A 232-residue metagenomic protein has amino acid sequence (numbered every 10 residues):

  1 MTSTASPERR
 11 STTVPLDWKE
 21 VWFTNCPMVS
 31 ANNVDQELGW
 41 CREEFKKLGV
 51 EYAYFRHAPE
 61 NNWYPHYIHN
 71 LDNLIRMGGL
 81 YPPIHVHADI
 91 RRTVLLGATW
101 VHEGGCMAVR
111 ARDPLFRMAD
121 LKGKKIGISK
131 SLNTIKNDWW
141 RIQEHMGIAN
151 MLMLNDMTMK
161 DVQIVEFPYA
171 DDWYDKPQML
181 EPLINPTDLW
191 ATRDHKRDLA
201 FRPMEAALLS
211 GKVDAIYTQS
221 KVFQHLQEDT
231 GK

Functional and structural regions predicted by a protein language model:
M1-S6: Small-molecule-sensing regulatory modules
P7-M159, Q163-P168, W173-D175, S220 (+1 more regions): Short, glycine-/small- and polar/acidic-enriched structural segments that line small-molecule recognition paths
D172-K232: Pocket-lining segment of extracytoplasmic ligand-binding domains
